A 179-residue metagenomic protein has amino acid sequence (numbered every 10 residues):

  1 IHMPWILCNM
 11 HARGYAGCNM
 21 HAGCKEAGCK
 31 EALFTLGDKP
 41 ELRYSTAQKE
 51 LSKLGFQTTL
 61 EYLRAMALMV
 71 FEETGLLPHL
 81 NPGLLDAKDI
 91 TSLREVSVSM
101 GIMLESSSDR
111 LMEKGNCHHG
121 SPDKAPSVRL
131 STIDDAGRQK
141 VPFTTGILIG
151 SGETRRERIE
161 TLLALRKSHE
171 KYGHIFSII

Functional and structural regions predicted by a protein language model:
H2-W5, H11-A12, G17-S168: Conserved Radical SAM active-site core
Q139, K171-I179: A glycine-rich, aromatic-flanked flexible loop/lid motif
